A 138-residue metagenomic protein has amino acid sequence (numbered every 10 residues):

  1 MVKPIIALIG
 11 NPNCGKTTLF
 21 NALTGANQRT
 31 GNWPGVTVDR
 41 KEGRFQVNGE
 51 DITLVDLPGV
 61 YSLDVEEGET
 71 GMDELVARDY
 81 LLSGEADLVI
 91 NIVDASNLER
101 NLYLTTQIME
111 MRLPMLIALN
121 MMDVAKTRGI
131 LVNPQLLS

Functional and structural regions predicted by a protein language model:
M1-E66, S83-G84, L88: Conserved G1/Walker A P-loop phosphate-binding module
G43-G49, V76-S138: Conserved C-terminal guanine-recognition region of P-loop GTPase G domains, centered on the G4
L63-E69, I92-S96: Short, flexible loop segments at the rims of nucleotide/cofactor-binding pockets, characterized by
E67-A77: Substrate-gripping "pore-loop 1 plus following alpha2 helix"
